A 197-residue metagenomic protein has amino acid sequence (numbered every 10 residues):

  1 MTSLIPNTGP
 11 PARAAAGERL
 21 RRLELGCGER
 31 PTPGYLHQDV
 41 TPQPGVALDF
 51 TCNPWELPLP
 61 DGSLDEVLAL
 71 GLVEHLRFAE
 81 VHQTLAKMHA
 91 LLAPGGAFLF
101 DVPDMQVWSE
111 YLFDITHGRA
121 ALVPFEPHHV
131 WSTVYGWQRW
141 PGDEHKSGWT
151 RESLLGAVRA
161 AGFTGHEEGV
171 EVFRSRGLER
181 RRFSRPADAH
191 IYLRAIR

Functional and structural regions predicted by a protein language model:
M1-A14: Class I SAM-dependent methyltransferase Rossmann-like catalytic core, especially the SAM/SAH-binding loop
T2-I5, G62, A189: Residue-level marker of intrinsically disordered, low-complexity segments enriched for small/polar residues
I5-P6, G17-R21, P31-P33, T150 (+1 more regions): Short amphipathic alpha-helical surface micro-motifs
G9-P11, E24, Y135: Hydrophobic alpha-helical segments, principally membrane-spanning helices and signal/leader peptides
A15-A16, E29, R185: Short, flexible hinge/linker loops that cap or flank conserved catalytic cores
L20-E110, L193-R197: Conserved SAM-binding loop
E80-Q83, K87, A93, A97-I196: S-adenosyl-L-methionine-dependent methyltransferase catalytic module, highlighting the catalytic core
